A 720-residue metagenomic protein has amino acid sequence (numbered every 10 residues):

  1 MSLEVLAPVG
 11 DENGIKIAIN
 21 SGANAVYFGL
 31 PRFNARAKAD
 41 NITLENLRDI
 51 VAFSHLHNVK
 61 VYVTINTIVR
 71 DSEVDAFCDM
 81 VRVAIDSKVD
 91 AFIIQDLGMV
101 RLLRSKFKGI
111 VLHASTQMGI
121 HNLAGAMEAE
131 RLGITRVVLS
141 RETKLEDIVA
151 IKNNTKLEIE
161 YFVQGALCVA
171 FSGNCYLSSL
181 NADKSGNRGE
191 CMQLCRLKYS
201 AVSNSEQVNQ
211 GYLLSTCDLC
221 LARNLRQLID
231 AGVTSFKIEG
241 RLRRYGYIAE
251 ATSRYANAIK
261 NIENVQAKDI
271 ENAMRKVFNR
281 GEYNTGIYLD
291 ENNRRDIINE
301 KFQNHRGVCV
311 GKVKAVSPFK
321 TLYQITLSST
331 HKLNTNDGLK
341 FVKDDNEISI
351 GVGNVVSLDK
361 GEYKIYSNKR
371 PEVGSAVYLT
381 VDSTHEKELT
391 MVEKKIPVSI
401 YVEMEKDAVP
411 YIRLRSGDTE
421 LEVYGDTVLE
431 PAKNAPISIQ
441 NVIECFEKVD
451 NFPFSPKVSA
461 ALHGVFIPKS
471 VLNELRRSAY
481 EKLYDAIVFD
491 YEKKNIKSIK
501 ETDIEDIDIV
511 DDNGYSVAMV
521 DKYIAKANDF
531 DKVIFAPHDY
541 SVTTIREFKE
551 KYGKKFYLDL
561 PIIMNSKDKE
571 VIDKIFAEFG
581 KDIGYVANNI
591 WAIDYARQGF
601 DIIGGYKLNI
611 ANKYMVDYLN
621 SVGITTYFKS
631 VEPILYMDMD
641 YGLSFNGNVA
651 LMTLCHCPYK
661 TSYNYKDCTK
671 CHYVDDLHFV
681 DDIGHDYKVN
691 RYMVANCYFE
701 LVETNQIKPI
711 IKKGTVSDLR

Functional and structural regions predicted by a protein language model:
M1-N20, A25-R36, I50-V51, H57-I85 (+3 more regions): Surface-exposed amphipathic alpha-helical tracts and adjacent flexible/coil segments at the periphery of soluble enzymes
D40-N41: Conserved non-cysteine loop/helix-boundary elements of the Radical SAM core domain that shape
R104: Short glycine-biased active-site loop of nucleotidyltransferases that positions the nucleotide triphosphate and helps
H121: Active-site PLP-lysine loop of aminotransferase-like
